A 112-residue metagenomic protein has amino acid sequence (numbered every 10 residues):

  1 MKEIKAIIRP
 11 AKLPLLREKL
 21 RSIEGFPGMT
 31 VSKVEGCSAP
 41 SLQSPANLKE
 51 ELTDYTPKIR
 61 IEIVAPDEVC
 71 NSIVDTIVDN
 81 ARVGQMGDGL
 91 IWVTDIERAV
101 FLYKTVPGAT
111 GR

Functional and structural regions predicted by a protein language model:
M1-R112: Positively charged, small/polar-rich N-terminal and surface patches that mediate targeting and assembly and bind
